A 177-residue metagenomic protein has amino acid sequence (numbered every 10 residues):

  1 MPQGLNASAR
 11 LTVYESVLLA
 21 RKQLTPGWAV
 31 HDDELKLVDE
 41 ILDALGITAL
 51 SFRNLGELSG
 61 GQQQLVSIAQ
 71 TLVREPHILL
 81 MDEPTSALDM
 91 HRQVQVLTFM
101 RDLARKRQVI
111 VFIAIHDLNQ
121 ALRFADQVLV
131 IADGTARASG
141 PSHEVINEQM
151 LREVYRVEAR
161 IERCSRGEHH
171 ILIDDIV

Functional and structural regions predicted by a protein language model:
L18, D32-L50: Conserved ABC ATPase "signature" region
N54-L58, Q62: Conserved ABC ATPase signature
E75: Conserved catalytic motifs of ABC-family nucleotide-binding domains
L79-E83: Catalytic Walker B motif of ABC-type/P-loop ATPase nucleotide-binding domains
V94-K106: Helical segment within the ABC ATPase nucleotide-binding domain
R152-V177: ABC ATPase nucleotide-binding domains
